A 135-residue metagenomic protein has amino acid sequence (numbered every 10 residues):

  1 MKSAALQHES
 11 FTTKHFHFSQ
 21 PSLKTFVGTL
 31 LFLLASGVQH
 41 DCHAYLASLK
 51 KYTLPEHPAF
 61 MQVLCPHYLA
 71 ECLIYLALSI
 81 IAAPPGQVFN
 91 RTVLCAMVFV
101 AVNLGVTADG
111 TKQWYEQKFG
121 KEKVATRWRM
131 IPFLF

Functional and structural regions predicted by a protein language model:
M1-S3: Active-site pocket-lining segments that scaffold enzyme catalytic pockets across diverse folds
Q7-T12: Membrane-proximal N-terminal segments immediately preceding the first transmembrane helix
T13-F135: Hydrophobic transmembrane alpha-helices
